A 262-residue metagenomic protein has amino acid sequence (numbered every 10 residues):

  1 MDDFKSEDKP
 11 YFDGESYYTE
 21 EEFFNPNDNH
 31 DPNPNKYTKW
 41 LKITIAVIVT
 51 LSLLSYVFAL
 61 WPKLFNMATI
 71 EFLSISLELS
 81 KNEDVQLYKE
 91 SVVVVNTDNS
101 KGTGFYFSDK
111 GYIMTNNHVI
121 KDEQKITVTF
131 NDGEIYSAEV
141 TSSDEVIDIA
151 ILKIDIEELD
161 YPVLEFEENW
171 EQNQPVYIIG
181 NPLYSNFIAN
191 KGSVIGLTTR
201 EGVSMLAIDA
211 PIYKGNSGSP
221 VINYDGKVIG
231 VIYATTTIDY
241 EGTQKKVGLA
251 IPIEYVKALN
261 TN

Functional and structural regions predicted by a protein language model:
D3-F4, F12, T19-P26, Y37-L41 (+4 more regions): C-terminal cap/linker of serine protease catalytic domains
D28, K36-I43, L54-T129, L259-N262: N-terminal activation segment of mature serine protease catalytic domains
N66-T69, P162-V203, Y213, I232-Q244: Flexible, gly/ser-rich surface segments that form the specificity/activation loops bordering the active-site cleft
N96-D98, E201, A210-K214: Short loop/turn motifs at secondary-structure junctions and domain boundaries
N99, S142-D144, I195-T198, D225 (+1 more regions): A generic structural motif
N99-K101, S108-G180, Y184-I188, G202-M205: Conserved active-site neighborhood of the chymotrypsin/trypsin-like protease fold
F105, I212-I232: Catalytic nucleophile loop of clan PA
N116-K121, N190, K214-G215, G230-I238 (+1 more regions): Short beta->alpha transition motifs characteristic of CBS
